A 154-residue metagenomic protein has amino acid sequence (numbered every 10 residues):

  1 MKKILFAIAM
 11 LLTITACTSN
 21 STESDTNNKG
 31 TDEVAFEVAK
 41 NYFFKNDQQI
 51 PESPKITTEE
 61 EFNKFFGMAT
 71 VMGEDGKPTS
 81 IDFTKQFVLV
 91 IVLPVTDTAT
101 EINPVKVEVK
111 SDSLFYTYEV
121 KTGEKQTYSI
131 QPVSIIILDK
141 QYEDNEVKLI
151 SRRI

Functional and structural regions predicted by a protein language model:
M1, N28-G30, N41-Y42, I91-T96 (+1 more regions): Intrinsically disordered, low-complexity segments enriched in polar/charged residues with Gly/Pro, especially when
K2-A7: Sec-dependent signal peptide recognition, specifically the positively charged N-region followed immediately by
T13-A16: C-terminal motif of bacterial Sec signal peptides marking the signal peptidase cleavage site
T18-S21: Bacterial signal peptide processing site
E23-I81: Acidic/polar, low-complexity intrinsically disordered N-terminal segments immediately downstream of a Sec signal
I56, E60-F115: Mature extracytoplasmic domains of secretory-pathway proteins
P94-I154: Extracytoplasmic electrostatic interaction patches
